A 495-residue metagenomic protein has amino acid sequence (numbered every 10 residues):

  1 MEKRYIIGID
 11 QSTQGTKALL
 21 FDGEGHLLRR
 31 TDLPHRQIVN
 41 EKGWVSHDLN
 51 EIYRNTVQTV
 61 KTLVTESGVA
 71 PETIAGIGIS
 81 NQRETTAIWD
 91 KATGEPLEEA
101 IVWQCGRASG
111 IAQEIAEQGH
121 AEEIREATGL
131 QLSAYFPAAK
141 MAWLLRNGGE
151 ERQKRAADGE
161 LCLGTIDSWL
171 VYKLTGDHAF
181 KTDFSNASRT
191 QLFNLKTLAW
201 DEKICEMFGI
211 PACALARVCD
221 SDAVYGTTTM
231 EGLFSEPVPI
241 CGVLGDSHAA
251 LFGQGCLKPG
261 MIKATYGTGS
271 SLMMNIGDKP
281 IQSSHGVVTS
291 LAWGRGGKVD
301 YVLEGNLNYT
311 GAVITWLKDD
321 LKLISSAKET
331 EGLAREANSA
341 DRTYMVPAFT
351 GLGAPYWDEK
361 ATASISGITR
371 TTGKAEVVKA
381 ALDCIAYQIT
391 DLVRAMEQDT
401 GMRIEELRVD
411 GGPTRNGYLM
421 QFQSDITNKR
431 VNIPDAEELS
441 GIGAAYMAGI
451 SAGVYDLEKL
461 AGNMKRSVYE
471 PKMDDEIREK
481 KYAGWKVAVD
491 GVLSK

Functional and structural regions predicted by a protein language model:
M1-E98, E126, F234-G242, S424-V431 (+2 more regions): N-terminal glycine/serine-rich phosphate-binding loop of ATP-dependent small-molecule kinases, especially carbohydrate
I7-I9, S109, I115-T128, F136-F180 (+3 more regions): Active-site core segments that coordinate phosphate-bearing ligands/cofactors across diverse enzyme families
G15, R83, L215, V288 (+1 more regions): Short glycine-rich loop/turn motifs
T65-V102, Q131-P137, V171-N194, C219 (+1 more regions): Short beta-strand-loop/turn "lid" adjacent to the catalytic site in phosphate-handling enzymes
V69-E72, C213, M402: Structured loop/turn residues at beta-strand edges in well-structured enzyme cores
C105: Carbohydrate-associated surface elements
M207-A214: A structural motif corresponding to the C-terminal end of an alpha-helix and its immediate exit/capping segment
L215-V224, E331-R335: Short linear loop/turn motifs
